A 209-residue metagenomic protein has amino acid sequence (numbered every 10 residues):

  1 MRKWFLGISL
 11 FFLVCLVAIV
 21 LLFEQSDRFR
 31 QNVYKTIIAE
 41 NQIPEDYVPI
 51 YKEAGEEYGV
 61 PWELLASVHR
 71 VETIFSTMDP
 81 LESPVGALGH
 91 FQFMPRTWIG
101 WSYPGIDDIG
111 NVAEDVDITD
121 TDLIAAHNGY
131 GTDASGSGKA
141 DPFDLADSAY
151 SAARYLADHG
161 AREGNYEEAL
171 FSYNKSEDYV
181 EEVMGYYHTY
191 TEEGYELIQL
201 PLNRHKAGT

Functional and structural regions predicted by a protein language model:
M1-E24: N-terminal Sec-pathway targeting helices
D27-T209: Catalytic glycan-binding domains that act on GlcNAc-containing polysaccharides
